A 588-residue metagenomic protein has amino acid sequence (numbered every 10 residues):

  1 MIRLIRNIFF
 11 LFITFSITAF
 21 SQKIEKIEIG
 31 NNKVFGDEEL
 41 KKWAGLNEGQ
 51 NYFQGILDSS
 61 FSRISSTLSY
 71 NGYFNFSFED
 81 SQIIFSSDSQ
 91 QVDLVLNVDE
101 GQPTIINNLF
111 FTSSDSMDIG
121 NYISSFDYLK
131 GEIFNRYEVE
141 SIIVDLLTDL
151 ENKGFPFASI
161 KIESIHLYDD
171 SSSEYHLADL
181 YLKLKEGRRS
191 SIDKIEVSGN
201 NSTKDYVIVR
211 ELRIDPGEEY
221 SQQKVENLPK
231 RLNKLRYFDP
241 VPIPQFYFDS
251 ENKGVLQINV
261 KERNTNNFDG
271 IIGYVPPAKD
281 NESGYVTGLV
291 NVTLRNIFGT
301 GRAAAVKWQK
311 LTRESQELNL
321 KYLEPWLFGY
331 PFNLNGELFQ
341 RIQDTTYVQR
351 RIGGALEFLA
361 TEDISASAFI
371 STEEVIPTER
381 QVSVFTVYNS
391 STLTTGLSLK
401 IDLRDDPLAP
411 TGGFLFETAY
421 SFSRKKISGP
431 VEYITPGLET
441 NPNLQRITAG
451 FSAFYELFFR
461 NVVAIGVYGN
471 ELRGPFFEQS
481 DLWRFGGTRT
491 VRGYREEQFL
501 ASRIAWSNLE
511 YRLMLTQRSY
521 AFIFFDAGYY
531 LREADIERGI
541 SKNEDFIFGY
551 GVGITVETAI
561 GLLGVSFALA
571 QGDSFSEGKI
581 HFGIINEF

Functional and structural regions predicted by a protein language model:
M1-I24: Bacterial Sec-dependent N-terminal signal peptides
I2, S21-P276, N291, A305-S315 (+5 more regions): Periplasmic polypeptide-binding modules associated with outer-membrane biogenesis and secretion
G36-E39, D118-G120, T203-V207, I376-T378 (+3 more regions): Short acidic/His/Gly/Ser-rich catalytic and metal-binding motifs that mark active-site loops of diverse hydrolases
G49, I105-N108, S190-D193, N267-G270 (+6 more regions): Short small-residue beta-strand/loop micro-motif enriched in glycine and branched aliphatics
F53-G55, F85, I133-Y137, S171 (+9 more regions): Outer-membrane beta-barrel domain signature
F85, L167-Y168, V375-I376, Y530-L531: Short, active-site-adjacent cap segments at secondary-structure transitions
N121, S221-E417, F485, L500-I504 (+1 more regions): Gram-negative/organellar outer-membrane beta-barrel architecture
L212, G284-T293, A304-K310, E314-K321 (+1 more regions): C-terminal transmembrane beta-barrel domains of outer membrane proteins
